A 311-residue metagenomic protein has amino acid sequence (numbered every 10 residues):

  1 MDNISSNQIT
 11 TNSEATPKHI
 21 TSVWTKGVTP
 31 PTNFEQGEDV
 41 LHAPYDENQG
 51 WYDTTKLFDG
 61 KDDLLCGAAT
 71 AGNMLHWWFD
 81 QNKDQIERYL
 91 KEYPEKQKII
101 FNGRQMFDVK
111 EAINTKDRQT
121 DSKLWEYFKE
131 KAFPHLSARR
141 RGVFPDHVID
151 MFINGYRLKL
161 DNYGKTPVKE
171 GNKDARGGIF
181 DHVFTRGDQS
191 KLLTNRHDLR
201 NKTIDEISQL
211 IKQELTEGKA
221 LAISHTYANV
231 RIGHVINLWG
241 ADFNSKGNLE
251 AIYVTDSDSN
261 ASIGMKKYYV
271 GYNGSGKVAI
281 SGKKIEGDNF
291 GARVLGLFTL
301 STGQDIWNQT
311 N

Functional and structural regions predicted by a protein language model:
N3-E170: Active-site-adjacent structural segments surrounding the nucleophilic cysteine of cysteine proteases and isopeptidases
N3-I4, Q8, S13, V40 (+13 more regions): Short linear motifs in intrinsically disordered/low-complexity regions
S5, D198, G264-K267: Short, solvent-exposed coil/turn linker segments
T25, E35, N48, F58 (+16 more regions): Intrinsically disordered, low-complexity segments enriched in small/polar residues
F34, H42-Y45, Q49-Y52, T185-N201 (+2 more regions): Generic preference for hydrophobic/aromatic residues in regular secondary structure cores
E35, L64-L65, T70, K173-D174 (+2 more regions): Generic hydrophobic/packing signal
E130-F243: Predominantly the structural core of cysteine protease catalytic domains
T203-N311: Active-site signature of cysteine proteases
